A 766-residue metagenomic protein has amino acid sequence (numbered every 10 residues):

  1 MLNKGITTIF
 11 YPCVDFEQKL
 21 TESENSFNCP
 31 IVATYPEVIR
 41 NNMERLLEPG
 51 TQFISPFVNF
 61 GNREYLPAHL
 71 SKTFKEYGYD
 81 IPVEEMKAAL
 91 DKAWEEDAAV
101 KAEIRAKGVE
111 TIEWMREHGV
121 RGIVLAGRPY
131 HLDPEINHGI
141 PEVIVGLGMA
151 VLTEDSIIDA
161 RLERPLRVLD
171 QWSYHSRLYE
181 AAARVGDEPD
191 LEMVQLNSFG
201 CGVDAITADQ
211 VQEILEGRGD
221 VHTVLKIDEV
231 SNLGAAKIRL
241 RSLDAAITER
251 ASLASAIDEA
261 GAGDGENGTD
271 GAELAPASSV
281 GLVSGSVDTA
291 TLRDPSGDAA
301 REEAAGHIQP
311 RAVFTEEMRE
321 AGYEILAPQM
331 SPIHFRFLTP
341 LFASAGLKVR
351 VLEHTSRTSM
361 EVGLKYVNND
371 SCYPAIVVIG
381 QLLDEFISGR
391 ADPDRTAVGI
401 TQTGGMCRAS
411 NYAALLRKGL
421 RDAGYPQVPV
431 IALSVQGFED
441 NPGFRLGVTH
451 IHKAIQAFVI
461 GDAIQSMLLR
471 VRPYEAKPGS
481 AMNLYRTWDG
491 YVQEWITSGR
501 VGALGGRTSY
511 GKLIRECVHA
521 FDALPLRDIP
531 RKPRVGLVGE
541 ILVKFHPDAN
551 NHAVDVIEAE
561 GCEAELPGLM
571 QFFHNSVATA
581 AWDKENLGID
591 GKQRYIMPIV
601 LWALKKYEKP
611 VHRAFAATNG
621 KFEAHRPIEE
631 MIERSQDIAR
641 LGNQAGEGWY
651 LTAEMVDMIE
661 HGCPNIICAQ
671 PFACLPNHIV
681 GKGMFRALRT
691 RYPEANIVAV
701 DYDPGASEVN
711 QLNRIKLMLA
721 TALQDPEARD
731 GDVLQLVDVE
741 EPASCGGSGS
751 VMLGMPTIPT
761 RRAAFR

Functional and structural regions predicted by a protein language model:
M1-R766: An N-terminal assembly and electron-transfer interface module characteristic of large anaerobic redox and radical
